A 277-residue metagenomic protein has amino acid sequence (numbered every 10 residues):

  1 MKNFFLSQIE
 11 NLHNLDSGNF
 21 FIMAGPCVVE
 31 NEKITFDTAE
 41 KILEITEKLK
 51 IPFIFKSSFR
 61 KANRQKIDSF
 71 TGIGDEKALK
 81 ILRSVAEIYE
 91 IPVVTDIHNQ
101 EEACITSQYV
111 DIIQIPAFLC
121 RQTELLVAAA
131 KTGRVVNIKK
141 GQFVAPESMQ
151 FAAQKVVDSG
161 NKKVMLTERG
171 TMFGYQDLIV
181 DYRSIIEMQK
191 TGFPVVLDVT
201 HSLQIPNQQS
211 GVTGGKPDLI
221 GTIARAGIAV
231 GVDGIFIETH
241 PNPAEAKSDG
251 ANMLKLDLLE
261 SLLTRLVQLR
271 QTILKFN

Functional and structural regions predicted by a protein language model:
M1-I22, Q271-N277: N-terminal amphipathic alpha-helix/helix-capping segment at the start of soluble metabolic enzymes
N19-M23, P52-K56, P92-V94, D111-I112 (+4 more regions): Structural preference for beta-strand elements that scaffold enzyme active sites
I22-T35, F53-D75, H240-D249: Glycine-rich, proline-tolerant flexible connector loops at the mouths of alpha/beta enzymes
P26, F55-F59, T95-I97, A117 (+4 more regions): A cross-domain feature marking catalytic cores of carbohydrate-active enzymes and several ubiquitous metabolic/repair
I42-E44, K48-L49, D68-V94, A129-V135 (+3 more regions): Alpha-helix-loop-beta-strand connector modules within alpha/beta enzyme cores
I67-E76, I112-L119, Y175-I179, L203-I228 (+3 more regions): Active-site-adjacent loop and "lid" segments of alpha/beta metabolic enzymes
I73-G74, I88-E102, D111-E124, V135-P146 (+1 more regions): Catalytic beta/alpha-barrel core
G133, N137-T239: Catalytic alpha/beta core domains of metabolic enzymes, predominantly
